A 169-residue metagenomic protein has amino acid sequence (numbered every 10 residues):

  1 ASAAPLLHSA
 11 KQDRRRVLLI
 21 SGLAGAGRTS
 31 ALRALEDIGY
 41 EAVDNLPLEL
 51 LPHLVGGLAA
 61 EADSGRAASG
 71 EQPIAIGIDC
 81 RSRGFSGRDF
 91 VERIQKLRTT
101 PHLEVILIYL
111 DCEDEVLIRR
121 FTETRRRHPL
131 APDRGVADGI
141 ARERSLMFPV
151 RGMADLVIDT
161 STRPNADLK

Functional and structural regions predicted by a protein language model:
A1-R16, L51-S64: Extreme N-terminal, non-catalytic leader segments that precede Walker-type/kinase nucleotide-binding cores
D13-L18, E71-I74: Pre-Walker A (Motif I) flank of P-loop NTPase domains
L19-L35: Glycine-rich phosphate-binding P-loop
E36-R98: Conserved nucleotide-sensing/catalytic segment adjacent to the nucleotide-binding pocket in NTP-handling enzymes
I38, G70-P73, P101-I106, G152-D155: Short glycine-/polar-rich loops that comprise or flank the Walker A/P-loop and associated switch/sensor motifs
G84-G87, D114-F121, P129, M147 (+1 more regions): Switch/connector loops and helix/strand junctions flanking conserved nucleotide-binding motifs in nucleotide-processing
P101-R125, I158-S161: Conserved phosphate-donor/acceptor-positioning beta-strand/loop module used by diverse small-molecule
L130-L168: Small-molecule kinase domains that catalyze NTP-dependent phosphoryl transfer to phosphate-bearing small molecules
